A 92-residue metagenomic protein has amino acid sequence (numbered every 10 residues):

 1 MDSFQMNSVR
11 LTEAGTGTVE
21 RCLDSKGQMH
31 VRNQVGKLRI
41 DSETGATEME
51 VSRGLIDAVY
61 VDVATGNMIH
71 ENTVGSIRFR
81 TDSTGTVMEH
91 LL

Functional and structural regions predicted by a protein language model:
M1-L92: Repetitive, compositionally biased segments used for assembly/scaffolding
